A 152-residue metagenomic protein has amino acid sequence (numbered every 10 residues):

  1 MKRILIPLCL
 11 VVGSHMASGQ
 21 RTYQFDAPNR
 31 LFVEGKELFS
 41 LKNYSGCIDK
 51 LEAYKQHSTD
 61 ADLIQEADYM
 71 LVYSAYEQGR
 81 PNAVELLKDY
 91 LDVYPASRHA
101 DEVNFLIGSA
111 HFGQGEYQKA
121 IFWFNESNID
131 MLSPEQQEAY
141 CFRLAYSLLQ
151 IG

Functional and structural regions predicted by a protein language model:
I4-G13: Sec-dependent N-terminal signal peptides
A17-G152: Acidic, polar-rich low-complexity tracts and alpha-helical solenoid repeat scaffolds
